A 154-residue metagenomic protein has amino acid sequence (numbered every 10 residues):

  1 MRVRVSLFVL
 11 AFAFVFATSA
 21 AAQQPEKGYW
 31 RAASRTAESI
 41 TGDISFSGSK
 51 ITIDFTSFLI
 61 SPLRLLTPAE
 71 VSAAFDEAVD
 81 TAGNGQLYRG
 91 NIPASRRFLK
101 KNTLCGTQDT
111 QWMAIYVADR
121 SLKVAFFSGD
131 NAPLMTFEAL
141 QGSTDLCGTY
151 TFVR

Functional and structural regions predicted by a protein language model:
M1-V3: N-terminal secretory signal peptides that target proteins for export/translocation
S6-A17: Bacterial N-terminal signal peptides
T18-Q24: Sec/Tat signal peptide C-region and signal peptidase I cleavage site
P25-K27, R31-R64, F98-M113: Short, solvent-exposed loop/hinge segments that bridge or flank secondary-structure elements
T41-G85, K123-M135, L140-R154: N-terminal glycine/threonine-rich, aromatic-flanked beta-hairpin/loop signature
L66-Q111: Mid-chain, structured segments of secreted extracytoplasmic proteins
W112-Y116, V153-R154: Extracellular/mature segments of secreted proteins
A118-R120: Residue-level recognition of beta-strand termini and adjacent short loop/turns
